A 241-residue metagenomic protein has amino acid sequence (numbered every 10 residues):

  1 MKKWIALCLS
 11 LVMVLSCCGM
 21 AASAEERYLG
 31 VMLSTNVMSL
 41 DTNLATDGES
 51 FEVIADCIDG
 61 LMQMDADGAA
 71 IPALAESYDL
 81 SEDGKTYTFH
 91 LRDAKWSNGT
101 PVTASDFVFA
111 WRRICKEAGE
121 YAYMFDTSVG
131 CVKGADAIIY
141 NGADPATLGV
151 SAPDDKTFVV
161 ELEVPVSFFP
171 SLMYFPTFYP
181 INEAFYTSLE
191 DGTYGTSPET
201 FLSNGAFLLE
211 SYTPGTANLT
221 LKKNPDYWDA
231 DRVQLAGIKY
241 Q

Functional and structural regions predicted by a protein language model:
M1-L9: Positively charged n-region of N-terminal signal peptides that target proteins for export
C17-E26: Sec-dependent signal peptide cleavage junction
E26-T35, T86-L91, F107-A110, F158-V159 (+3 more regions): Short, well-ordered beta-strand elements
M32-E82, L202: N-terminal lobe/hinge region of extracytoplasmic solute-binding protein
G68-K95, T127-A184: Surface-exposed ligand-recognition segments of extracellular binding domains, strongest in the long/variable loop
E76-M124: Aromatic- and charge-enriched surface segment that lines or borders ligand/interaction sites
P145-T147, K156, E161-V233, G237: Gly/Pro-rich hinge or "lid" segments in bacterial periplasmic/extracellular proteins
